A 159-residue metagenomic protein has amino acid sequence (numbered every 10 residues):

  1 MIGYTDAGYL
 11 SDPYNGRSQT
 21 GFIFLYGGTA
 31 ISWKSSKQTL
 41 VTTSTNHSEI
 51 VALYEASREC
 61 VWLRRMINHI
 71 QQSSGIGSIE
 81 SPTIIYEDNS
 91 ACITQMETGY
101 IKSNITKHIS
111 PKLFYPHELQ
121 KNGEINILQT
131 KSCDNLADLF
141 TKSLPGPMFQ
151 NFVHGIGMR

Functional and structural regions predicted by a protein language model:
M1-A7, I76-I79: Structured nucleic-acid-interacting core domains from mobile-element enzymes and related host factors, especially RNase
I2, N15-Q19, Y26, H108 (+2 more regions): Short linear sequence motifs
G3-N46: RNase H-like nuclease fold core
S36-R159: RNase H-like nuclease module associated with reverse transcription
